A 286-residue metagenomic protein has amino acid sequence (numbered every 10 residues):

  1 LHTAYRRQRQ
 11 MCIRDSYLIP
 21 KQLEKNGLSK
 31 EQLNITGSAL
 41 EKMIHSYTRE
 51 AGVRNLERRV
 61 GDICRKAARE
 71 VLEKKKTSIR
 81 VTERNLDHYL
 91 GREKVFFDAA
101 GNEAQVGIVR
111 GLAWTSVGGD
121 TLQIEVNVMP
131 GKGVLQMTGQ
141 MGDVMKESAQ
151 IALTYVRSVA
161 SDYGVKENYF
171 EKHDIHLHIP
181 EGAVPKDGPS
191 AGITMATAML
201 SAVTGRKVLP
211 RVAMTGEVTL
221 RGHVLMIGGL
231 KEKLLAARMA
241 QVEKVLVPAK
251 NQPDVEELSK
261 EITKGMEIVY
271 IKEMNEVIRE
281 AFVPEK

Functional and structural regions predicted by a protein language model:
L1-R9, I13: Single conserved hydrophobic/aromatic residue that forms the stacking wall/gate of nucleotide- or nucleobase-binding
R14-S29: Conserved AAA+ ATPase "sensor/coupling" helix adjacent to the nucleotide-binding pocket
N26-E31, K74-S78, A237: Inter-lobe coupling/hinge segments of SF2-like helicase ATPases
S29-T48: Short conserved motifs of the RecA-like P-loop NTPase core
T36-L40, I63, I79-D87, E171-P180 (+1 more regions): A glycine-rich phosphate-binding loop feature that marks nucleotide/adenosyl-phosphate handling sites
H45, R54-L72: C-terminal helical "lid" of AAA+/P-loop NTPase domains
C64-S116, D120: Extended amphipathic alpha-helical scaffolds
A99, Q105-R110, G118-K286: Peripheral, non-AAA+ core regions of ATP-driven protein-machinery
